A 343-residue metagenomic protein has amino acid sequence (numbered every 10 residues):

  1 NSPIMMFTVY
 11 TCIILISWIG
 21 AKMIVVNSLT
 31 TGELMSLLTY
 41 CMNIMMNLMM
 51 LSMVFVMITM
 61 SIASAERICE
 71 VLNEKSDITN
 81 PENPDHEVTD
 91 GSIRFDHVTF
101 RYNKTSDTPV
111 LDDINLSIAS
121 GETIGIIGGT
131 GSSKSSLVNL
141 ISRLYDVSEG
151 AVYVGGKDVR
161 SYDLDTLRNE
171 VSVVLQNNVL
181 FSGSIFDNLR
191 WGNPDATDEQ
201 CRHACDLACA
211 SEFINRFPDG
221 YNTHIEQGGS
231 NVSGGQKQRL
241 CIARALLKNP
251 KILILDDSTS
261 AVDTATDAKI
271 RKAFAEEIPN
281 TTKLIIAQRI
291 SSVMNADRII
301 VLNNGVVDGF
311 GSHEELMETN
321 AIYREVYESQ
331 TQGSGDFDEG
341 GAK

Functional and structural regions predicted by a protein language model:
N1-E66, V71-L72: Helix-loop-helix
Y10-I13, N80, H86-K343: ABC-type nucleotide-binding domain
G20, N27, E74-D77, G91 (+1 more regions): Flexible, glycine-biased helix-capping/connector loops in cytosolic signal-transduction modules
E70, D77, R190: Conserved E/DxxT/N motif and adjacent residues on the DHp alpha2 helix of HisKA-family sensor histidine kinases
